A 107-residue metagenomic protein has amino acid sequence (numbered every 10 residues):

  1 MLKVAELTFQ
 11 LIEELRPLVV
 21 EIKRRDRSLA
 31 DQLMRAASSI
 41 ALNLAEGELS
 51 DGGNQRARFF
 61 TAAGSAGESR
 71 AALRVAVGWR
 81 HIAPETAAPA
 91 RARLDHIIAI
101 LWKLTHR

Functional and structural regions predicted by a protein language model:
M1-R107: Amphipathic alpha-helical assembly/interaction segments
